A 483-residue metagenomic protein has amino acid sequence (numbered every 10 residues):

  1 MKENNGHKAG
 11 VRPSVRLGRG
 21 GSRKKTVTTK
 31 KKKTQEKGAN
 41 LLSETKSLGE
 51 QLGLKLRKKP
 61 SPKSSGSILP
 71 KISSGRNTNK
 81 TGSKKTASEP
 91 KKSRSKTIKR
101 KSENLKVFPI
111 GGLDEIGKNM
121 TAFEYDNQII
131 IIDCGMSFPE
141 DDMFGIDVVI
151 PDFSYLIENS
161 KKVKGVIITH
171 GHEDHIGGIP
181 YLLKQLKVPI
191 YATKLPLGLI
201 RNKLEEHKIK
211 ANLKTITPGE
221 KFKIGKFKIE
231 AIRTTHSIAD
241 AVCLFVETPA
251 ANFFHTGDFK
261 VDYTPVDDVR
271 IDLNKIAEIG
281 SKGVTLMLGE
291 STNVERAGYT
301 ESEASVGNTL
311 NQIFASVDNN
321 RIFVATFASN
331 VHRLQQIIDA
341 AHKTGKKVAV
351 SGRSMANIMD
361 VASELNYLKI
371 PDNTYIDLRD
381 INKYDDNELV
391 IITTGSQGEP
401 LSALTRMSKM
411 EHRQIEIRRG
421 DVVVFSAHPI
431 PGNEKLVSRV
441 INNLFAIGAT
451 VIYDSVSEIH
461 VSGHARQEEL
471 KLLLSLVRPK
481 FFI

Functional and structural regions predicted by a protein language model:
K2-T97, D339, K343, A362-I483: C-terminal regulatory/interaction regions
R76, K84-I167, H172-K383, S402-E416 (+1 more regions): His/Asp/Glu-rich metal-coordinating catalytic cores of metallo-dependent phosphodiesterases/hydrolases acting on
